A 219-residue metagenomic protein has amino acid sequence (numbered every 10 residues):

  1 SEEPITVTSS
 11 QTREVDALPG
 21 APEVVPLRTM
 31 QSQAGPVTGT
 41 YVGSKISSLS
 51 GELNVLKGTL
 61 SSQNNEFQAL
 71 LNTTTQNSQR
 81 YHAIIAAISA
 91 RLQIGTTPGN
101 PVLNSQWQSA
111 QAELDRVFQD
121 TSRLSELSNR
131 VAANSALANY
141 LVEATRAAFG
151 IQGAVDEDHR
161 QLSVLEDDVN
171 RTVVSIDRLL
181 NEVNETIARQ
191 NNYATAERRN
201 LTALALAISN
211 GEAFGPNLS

Functional and structural regions predicted by a protein language model:
S1-K45, D177, T195-S219: Compositionally biased, proline/threonine/alanine/serine-rich low-complexity intrinsically disordered stretches
R28-N64, R91-F118: Short, charge-rich amphipathic alpha-helices with coiled-coil/heptad character
G39, I46, L53, L71-S78 (+2 more regions): Amphipathic, non-membrane alpha-helical segments in soluble helical-bundle scaffolds
L60-T75, T121-A132: Short, charge/polar-rich alpha-helical segments
Q76-R80, S109-A112: Eukaryotic extended alpha-helical scaffolding/oligomerization regions that serve as protein-protein assembly interfaces
N77-G99, A138, V142-T145: Extended alpha-helical coiled-coil "stalk/arm" regions that act as elongated linkers or oligomerization scaffolds
Q106-A213, N217: Extended amphipathic alpha-helical interaction segments
